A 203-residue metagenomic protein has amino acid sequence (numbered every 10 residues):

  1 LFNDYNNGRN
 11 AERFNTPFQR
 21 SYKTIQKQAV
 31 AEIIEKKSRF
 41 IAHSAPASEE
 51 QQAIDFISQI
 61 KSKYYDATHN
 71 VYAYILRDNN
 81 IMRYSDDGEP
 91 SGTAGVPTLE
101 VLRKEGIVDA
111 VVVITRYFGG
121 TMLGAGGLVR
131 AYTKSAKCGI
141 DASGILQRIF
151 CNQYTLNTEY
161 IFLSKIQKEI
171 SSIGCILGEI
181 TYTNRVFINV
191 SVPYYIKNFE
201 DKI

Functional and structural regions predicted by a protein language model:
F2-G8, E12-T93, E179: C-terminal regulatory domains involved in ligand/effector binding and gene-expression control
H43, V71-Y72, D109-V112, Q153: Structural motif
A45-S48, L156-E159, N189-Y194: Short beta-strand-to-loop capping motifs
Y64-A67, S172-G178, D201-I203: A common structural junction motif
A94-A142: Active-site beta-strand/loop microenvironment that shapes enzyme catalytic pockets
I145-Y160: Short glycine-/aliphatic-rich beta-strand segments at the starts of folded cytosolic domains
N157-I176, I196-N198: Short amphipathic alpha-helix segments
G178-K197: Non-DNA-binding regulatory cores of transcription-related proteins, predominantly C-terminal effector-binding
